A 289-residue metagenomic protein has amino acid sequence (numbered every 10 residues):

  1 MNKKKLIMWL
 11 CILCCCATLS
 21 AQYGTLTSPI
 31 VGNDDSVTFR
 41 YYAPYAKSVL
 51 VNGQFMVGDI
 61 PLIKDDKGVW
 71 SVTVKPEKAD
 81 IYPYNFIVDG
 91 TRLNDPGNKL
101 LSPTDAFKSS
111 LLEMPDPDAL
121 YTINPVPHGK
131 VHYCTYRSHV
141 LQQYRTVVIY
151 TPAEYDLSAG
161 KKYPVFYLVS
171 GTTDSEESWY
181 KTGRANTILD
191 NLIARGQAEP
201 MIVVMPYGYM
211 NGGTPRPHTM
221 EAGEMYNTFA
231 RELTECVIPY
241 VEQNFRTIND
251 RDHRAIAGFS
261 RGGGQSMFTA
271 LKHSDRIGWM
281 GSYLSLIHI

Functional and structural regions predicted by a protein language model:
M1, I287-I289: Intervening/peripheral non-core polypeptide segments
M1-G24: Bacterial Sec-dependent N-terminal signal peptides
Q22-D34: N-terminal edge beta-strand
G32-D59, K64-I287: Non-catalytic cap/lid and distal C-terminal segments of serine-dependent acyl enzymes
